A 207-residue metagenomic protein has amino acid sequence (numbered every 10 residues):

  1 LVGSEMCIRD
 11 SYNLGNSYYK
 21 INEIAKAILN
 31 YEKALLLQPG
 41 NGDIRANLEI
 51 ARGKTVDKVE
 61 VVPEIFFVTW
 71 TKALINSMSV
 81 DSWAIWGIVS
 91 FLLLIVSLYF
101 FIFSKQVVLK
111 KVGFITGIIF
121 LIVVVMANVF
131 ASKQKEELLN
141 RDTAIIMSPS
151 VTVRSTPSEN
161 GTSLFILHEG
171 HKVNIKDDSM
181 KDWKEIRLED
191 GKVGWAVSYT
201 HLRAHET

Functional and structural regions predicted by a protein language model:
L1-I8, T200-T207: Conserved small/polar residues in nucleotide/adenosyl-binding loops
M126-I145, S158, R187-R203: Boundary regions of SH3-family modules and the immediately adjacent low-complexity/disordered segments in eukaryotic
T156-E169: SH3/SH3-like (including bacterial SH3b) beta-barrel domains that bind proline-rich motifs or cell-wall ligands
E169-S198: SH3/SH3-like beta-barrel superfamily modules
